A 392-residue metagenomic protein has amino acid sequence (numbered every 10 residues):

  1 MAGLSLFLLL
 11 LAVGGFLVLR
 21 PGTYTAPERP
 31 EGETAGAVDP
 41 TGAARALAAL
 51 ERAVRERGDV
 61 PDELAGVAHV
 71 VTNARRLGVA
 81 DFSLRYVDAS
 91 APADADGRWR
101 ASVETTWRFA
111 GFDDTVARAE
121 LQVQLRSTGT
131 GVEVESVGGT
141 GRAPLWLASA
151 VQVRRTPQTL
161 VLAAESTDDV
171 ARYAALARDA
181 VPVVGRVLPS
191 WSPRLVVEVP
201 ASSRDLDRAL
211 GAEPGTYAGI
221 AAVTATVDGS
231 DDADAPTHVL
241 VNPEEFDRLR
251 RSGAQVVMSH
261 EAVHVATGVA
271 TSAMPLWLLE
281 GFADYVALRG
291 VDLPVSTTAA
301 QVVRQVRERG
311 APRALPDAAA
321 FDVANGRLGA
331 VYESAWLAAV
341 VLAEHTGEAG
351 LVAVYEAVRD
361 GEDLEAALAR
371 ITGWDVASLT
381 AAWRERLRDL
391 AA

Functional and structural regions predicted by a protein language model:
A2-L17: Hydrophobic membrane-insertion alpha-helices, especially the h-region of bacterial N-terminal signal peptides
G15-T25: Hydrophobic single-pass membrane-insertion segments
T25-V79: Core segments of small alpha/beta cavity-forming domains
E63-F82, S192-A212, A283: Acidic helix-start/capping segments at beta-turn-to-alpha-helix junctions
T72-R118, E245-D247: Surface-exposed, charged secondary-structure patches
W107-A150: Short beta-strand edge/turn micro-motifs at domain boundaries
R155-P275, Q305: Juxtacatalytic substrate-recognition/specificity segment
T226-D231, S252-G253, V269-A392: Acidic/His/Gly-enriched intrinsically disordered linker/tail segments that often contain short helix/coil "MoRF-like"
